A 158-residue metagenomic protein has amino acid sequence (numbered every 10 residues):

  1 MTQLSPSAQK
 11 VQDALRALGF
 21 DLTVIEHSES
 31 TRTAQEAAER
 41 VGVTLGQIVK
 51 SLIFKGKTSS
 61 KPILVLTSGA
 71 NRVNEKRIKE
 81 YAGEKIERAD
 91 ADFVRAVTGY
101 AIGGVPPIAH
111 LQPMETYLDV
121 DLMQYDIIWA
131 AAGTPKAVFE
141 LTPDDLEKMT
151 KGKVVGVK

Functional and structural regions predicted by a protein language model:
M1-K158: Extended, low-hydrophobicity, polar/charged segments
